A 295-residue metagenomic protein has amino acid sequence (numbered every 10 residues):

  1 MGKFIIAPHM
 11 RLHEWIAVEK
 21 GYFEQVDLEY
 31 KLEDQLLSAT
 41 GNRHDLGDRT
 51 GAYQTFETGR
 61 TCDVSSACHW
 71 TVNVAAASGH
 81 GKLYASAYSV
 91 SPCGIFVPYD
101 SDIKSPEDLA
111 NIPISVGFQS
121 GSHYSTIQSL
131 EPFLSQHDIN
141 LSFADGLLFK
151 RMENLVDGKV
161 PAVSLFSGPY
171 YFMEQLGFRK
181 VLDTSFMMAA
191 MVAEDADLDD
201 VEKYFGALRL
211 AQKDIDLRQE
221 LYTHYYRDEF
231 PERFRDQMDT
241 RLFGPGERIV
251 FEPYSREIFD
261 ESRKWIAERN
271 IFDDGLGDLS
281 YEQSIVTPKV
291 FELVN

Functional and structural regions predicted by a protein language model:
M1-P132, Q136, P161-S164, K180-D183: Short, glycine-/small- and polar/acidic-enriched structural segments that line small-molecule recognition paths
S38, T71-V72, Y170, M188 (+1 more regions): Positions that flank functional sites
G117, S142-G146: Structural motif
L147-E229: Pocket-lining segment of extracytoplasmic ligand-binding domains
D199-D273: Secondary-structure end/capping motifs
A267-N295: Conserved C-terminal helix/tail region of periplasmic/extracytoplasmic solute-binding proteins
